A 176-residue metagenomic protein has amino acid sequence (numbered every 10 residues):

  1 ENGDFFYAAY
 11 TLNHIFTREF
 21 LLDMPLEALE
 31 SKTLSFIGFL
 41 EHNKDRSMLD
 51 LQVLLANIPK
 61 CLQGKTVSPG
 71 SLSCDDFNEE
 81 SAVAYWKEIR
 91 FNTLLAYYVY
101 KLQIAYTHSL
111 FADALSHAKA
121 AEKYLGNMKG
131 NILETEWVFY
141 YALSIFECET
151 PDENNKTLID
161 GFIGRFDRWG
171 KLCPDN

Functional and structural regions predicted by a protein language model:
E1-Y7: Alpha-helix boundary/capping segments in eukaryotic regulatory proteins
F5, P25-L26, F111, K156: TPR-repeat structural position
Y7-A8, E134: Short, surface-exposed helix-loop/turn micro-motifs enriched in polar/charged residues
Y10-H14: Conserved alpha-helical positions within TPR/SEL1-like repeat arrays
F16, F20-D23, E147-P151: Short coil/turn linking the two alpha-helices of tandem helical-hairpin repeats
L26, E30-T33: Amphipathic alpha-helical segments in well-structured domains
T33-N176: Helix-coil-helix junctions within alpha-helical repeat/solenoid scaffolds
